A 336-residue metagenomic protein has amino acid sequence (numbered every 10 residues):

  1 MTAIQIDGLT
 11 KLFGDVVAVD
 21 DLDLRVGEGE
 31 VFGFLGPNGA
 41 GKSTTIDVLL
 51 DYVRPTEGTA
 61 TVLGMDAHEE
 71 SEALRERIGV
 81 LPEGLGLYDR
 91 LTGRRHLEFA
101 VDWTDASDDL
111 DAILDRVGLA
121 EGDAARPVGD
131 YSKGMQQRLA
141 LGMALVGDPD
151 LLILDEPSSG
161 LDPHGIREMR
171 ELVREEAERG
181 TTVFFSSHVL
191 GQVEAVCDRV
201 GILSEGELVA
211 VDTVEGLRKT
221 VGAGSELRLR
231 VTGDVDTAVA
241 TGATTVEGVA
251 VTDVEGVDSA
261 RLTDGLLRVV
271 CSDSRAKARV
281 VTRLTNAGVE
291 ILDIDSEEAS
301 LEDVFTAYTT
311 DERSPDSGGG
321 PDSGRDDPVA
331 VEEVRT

Functional and structural regions predicted by a protein language model:
T2-I6, K11-S204, A210: ABC transporter nucleotide-binding domains
D7, T56, E255-D258, L292: A short, local hydrophobic-aromatic micro-motif
M65-H68, L208, T232-D234, S272-S274 (+1 more regions): Short, surface-exposed acidic/glycine-rich loop or hinge patches that mediate macromolecular interfaces
G79, A140, R174, E194 (+4 more regions): Signal for well-folded cores of large energy- and translation-related assemblies
G86, L266-C271: Short, glycine/charged-rich beta-strand-loop motifs at protein surfaces that mediate ligand recognition and catalysis
R174-R268: ABC transporter nucleotide-binding domain
S272-T336: C-terminal coupling/interaction segments
